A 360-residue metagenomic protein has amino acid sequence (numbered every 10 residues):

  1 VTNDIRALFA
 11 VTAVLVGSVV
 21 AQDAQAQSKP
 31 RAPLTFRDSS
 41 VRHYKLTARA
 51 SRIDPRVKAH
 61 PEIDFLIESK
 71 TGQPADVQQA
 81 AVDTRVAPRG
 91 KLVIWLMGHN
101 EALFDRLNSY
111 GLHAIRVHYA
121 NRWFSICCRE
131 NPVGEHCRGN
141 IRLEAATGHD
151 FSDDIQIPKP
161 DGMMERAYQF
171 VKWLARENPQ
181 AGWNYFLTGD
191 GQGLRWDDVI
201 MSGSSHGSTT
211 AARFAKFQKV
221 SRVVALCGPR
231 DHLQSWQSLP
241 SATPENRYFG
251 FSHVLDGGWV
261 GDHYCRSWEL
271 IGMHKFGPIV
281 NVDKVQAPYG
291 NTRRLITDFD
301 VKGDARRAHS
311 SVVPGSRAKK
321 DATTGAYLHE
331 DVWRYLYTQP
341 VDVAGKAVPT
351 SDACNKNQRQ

Functional and structural regions predicted by a protein language model:
V1-F9, V20: Bacterial N-terminal signal peptides that target proteins for export
Q27-R89: A domain-start/cap signature at the N-terminus of enzymes
R89-G98: Short beta-strand element of the alpha/beta-hydrolase
G111-C128: Conserved alpha/beta-hydrolase
H136-Q192: Alpha/beta-hydrolase active-site loop
S202-G207, A211: Gly/Ala-rich beta-loop-alpha elbow adjacent to hydrolase catalytic centers
S221-K319: The feature captures the conserved acid-bearing segment of alpha/beta-hydrolase catalytic domains
R306-R359: Catalytic active-site module of serine/aspartate enzymes centered on a nucleophile-bearing elbow/loop
